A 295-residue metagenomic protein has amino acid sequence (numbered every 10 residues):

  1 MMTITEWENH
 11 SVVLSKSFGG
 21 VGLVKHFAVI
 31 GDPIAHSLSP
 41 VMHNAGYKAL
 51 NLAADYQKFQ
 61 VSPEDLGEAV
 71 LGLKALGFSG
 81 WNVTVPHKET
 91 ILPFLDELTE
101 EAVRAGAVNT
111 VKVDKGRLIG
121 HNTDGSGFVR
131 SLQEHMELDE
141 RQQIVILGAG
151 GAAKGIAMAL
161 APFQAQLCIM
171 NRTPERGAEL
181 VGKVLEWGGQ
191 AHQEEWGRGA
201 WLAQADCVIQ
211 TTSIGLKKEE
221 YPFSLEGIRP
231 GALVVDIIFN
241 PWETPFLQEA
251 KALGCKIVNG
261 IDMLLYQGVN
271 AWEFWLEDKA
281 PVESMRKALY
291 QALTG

Functional and structural regions predicted by a protein language model:
E6-E8, V13-E137, P241-E243: Phosphate/diphosphate ligand-binding glycine-rich loop within oxidoreductases
V24, E140-Q143, P230-G231: Phosphate-coordination loops involved in phosphoryl transfer and adenosine-cofactor binding
G31, G120-N122, L132, M136 (+2 more regions): Glycine-rich adenosine-cofactor-binding loop
Q57, C168, V258: Conserved beta-strand positions in the Rossmann-like core of class I SAM-dependent methyltransferases
F163-L185: NAD(P)-binding Rossmann-fold cofactor-contacting core
W187-I257: Rossmann-like adenosine-cofactor binding region
A232-V282, R286-A288: Rossmann-fold NAD(P)-binding glycine/threonine-rich loop
